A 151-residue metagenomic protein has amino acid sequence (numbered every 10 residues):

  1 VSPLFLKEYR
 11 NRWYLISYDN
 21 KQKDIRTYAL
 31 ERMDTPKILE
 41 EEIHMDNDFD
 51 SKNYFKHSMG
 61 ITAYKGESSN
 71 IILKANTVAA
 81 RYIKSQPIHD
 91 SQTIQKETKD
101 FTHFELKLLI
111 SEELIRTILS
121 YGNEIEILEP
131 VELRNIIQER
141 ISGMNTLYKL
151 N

Functional and structural regions predicted by a protein language model:
V1-A63, S68-I72: Core beta-strand-centered patch of the WYL/Sm-like small regulatory domain
N53-N151: Polybasic (Lys/Arg-rich)
